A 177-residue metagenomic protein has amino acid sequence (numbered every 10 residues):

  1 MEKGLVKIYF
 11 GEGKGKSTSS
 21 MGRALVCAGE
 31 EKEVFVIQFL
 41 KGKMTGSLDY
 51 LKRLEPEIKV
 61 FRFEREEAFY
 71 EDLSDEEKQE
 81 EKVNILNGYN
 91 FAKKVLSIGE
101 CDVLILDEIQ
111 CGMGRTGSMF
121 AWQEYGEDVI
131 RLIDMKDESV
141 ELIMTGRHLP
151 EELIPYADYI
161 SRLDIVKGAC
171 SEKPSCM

Functional and structural regions predicted by a protein language model:
E2-K94: Conserved P-loop
A68, K94-E100, I109-M177: Replace "adjacent to P-loop NTPase cores in ATP/GTP-dependent enzymes" with "adjacent to NTP-binding cores
V103-L104: Hydrophobic "anchor" residues on beta-strands that sit immediately upstream of conserved functional sites
